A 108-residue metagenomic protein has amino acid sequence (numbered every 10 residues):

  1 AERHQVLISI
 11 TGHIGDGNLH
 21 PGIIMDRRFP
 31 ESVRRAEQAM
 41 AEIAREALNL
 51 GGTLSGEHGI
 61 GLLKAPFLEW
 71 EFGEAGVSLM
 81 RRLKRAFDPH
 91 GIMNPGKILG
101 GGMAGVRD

Functional and structural regions predicted by a protein language model:
A1-D108: Conserved glycine-rich FAD pyrophosphate-binding loop
